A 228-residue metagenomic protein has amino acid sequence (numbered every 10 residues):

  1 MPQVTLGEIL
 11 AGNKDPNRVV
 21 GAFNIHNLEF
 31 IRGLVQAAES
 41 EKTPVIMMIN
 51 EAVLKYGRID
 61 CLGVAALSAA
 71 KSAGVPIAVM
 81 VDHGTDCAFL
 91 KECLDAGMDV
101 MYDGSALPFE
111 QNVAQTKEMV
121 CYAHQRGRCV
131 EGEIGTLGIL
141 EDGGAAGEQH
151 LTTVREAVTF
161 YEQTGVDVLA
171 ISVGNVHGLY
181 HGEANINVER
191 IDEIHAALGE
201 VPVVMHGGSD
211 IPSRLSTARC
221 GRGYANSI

Functional and structural regions predicted by a protein language model:
V4-P16, H26-A52, D60-P76, G84-P202 (+2 more regions): Alpha/beta enzyme core
N24-I25, G207: Conserved residues at beta->alpha junctions
Y56: Cofactor-binding active-site loop characterized by glycine-rich and histidine/acidic residues
M80-H83, H206: Conserved acidic functional residues
G207-D210, I228: Short acidic/histidine-rich active-site segments
